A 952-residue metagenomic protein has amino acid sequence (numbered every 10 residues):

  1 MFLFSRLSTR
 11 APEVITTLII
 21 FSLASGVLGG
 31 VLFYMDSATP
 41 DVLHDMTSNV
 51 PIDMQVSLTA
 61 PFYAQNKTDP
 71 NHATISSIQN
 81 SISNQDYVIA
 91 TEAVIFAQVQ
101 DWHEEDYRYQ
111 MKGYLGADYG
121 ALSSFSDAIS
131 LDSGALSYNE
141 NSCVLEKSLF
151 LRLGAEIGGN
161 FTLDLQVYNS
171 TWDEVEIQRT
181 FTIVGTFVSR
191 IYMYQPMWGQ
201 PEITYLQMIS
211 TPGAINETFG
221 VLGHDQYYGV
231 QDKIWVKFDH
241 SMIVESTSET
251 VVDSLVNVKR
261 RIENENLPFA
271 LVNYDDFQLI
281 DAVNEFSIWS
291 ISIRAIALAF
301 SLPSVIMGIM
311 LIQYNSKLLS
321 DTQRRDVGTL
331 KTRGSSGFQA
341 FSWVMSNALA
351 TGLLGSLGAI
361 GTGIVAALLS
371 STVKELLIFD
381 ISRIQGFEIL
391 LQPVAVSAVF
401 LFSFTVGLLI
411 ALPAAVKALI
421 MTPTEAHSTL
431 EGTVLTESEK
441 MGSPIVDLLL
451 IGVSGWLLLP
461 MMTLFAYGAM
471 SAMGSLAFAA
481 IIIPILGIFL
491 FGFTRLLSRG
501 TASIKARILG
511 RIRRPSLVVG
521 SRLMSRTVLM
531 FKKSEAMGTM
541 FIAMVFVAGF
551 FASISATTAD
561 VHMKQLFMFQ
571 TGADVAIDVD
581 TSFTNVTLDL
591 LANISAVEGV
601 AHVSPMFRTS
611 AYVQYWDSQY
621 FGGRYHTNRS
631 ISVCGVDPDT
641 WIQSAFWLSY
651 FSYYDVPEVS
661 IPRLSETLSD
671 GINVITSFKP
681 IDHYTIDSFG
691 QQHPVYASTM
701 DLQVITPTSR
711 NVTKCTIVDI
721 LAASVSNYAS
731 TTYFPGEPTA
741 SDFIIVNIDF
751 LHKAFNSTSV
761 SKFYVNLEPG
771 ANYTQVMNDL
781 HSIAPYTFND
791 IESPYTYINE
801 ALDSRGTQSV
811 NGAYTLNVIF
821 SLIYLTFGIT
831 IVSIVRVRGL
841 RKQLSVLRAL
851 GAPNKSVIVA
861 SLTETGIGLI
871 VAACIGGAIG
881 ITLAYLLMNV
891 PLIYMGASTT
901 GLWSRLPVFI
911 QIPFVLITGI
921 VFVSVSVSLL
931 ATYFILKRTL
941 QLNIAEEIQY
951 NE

Functional and structural regions predicted by a protein language model:
M1-G308, L318, V373-D380, P393 (+4 more regions): Membrane transport/envelope proteins' first extracytoplasmic loop
M1-L28, F33, M345, E431-G452 (+4 more regions): N-terminal Sec/SRP start-transfer signal
T9-A38, I288-G328, L349-T362, T405-V406 (+7 more regions): Hydrophobic alpha-helical transmembrane segments of multi-pass inner-membrane transport and secretion
V56, Y467-A479, I483, G487 (+2 more regions): Juxtamembrane segments of multi-pass membrane proteins
E156, S336, T422, T667-L668 (+2 more regions): Short coil/turn motifs that cap or connect alpha-helices
L302-M307, L390-I410, F478-F491: Alpha-helical transmembrane segments
I360-V396, W456-I481, C874-F922, S926-L929 (+1 more regions): Short helix-loop junctions at transmembrane helix boundaries
